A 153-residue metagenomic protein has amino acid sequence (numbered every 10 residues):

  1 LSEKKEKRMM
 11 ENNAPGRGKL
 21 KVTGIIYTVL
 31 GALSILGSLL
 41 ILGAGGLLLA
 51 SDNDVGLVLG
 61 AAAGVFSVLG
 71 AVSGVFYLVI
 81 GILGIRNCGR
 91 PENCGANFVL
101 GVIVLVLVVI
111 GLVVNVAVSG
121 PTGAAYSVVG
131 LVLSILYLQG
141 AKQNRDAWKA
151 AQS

Functional and structural regions predicted by a protein language model:
S2-G43, G56-L59, Q152: Cytosolic juxtamembrane helix and N-cap/initiation of the first transmembrane helix
M10, G31, G43-G46, N87 (+2 more regions): Long, distal/terminal scaffolding or interaction modules with repetitive or compositionally biased sequence
N12, V79-A96, V132-S153: Cytosolic juxtamembrane helix at the C-terminal end of the final transmembrane segment
K19-V22, I26, A61, V65-L69 (+2 more regions): Alpha-helical transmembrane segments of integral membrane proteins
L36-G74, I110-G130: Membrane-helix interface segments in multi-pass membrane proteins
G64-G84, V102-V106: Core segments of alpha-helical transmembrane spans in multipass integral membrane proteins
Y77, C94-V113: Hydrophobic alpha-helical membrane segments
